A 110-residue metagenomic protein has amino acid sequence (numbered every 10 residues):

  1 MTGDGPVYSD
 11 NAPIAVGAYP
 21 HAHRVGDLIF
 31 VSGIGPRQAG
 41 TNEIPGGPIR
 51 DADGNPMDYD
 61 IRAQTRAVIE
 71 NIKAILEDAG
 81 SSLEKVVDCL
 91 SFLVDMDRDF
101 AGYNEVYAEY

Functional and structural regions predicted by a protein language model:
M1-Y110: Short, polar/acidic, helix-capping and beta-turn segments at strand->helix junctions that line the mouths
